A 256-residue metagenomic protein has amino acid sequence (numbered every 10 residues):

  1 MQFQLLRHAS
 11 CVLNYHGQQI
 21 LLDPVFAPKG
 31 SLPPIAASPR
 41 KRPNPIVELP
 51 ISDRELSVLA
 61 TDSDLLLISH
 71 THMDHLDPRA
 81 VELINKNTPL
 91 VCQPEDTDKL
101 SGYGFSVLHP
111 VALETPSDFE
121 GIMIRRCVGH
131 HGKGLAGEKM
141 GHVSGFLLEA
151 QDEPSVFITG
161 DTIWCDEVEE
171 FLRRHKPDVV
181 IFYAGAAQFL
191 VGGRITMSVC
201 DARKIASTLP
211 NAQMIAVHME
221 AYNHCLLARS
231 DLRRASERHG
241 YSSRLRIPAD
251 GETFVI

Functional and structural regions predicted by a protein language model:
Q2-L5, Q19-D23, M123-G129, S155-D161: Active-site-proximal beta-strand elements of phosphoester/diester hydrolases
L6, L59, C92-E153, R234-I256: Metallo-beta-lactamase
Q18-L67, P78-A80, G134, W164-R174: Pre-active-site segment of Zn-dependent metallo-hydrolases
L22-D23, N44, D62-T71, V91-Q93 (+4 more regions): Active-site neighborhood of phospho(di)ester-bond hydrolases with catalytic His/Asp-centered motifs
A27-K29, T71-L76, T97-L100, T115-D118 (+6 more regions): Active-site environment of divalent metal-dependent phosphoester hydrolases
L59-T61, V81-N87, R173-H175, I205-P210: Short, conserved loop/helix-junction motifs that constitute active-site signature segments in enzyme catalytic cores
D77-K86, H224-L232: Metal-dependent catalytic neighborhoods of phosphoester/phosphodiester hydrolases
E95, I163-D250: Cap/insert and terminal regions of metallo-dependent hydrolase folds
